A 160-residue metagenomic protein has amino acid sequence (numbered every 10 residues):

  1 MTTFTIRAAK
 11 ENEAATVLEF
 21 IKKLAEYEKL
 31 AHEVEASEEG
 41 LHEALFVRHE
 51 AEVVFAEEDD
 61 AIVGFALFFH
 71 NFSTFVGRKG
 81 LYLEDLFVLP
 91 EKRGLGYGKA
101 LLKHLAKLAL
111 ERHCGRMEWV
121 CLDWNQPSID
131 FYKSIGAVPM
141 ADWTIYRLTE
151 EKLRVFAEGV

Functional and structural regions predicted by a protein language model:
M1-N12, R154-V160: Conserved N-terminal entry element of GNAT/NAT acetyltransferase domains
A8-A14, E19-R78, L102, L108 (+1 more regions): Acetyl-CoA-dependent GNAT
K79-P90: Conserved acetyl-CoA binding element of GNAT-fold acetyltransferases
L89-E91, L95, D123-W124: Active-site acidic-Proline motif in GNAT/NAT acetyltransferases
K92, G96-H104: Conserved acetyl-CoA pyrophosphate-binding loop and the N-cap/start of the following alpha-helix in GNAT-like
K99, D123-D142: Conserved active-site alpha-helix within GNAT-family acetyltransferase domains
L110-V120: Conserved GNAT acetyl-CoA-binding A-motif
W119-S128, R147-E150: Conserved beta-strand-loop-alpha-helix junction that forms the acyl-donor binding cleft
